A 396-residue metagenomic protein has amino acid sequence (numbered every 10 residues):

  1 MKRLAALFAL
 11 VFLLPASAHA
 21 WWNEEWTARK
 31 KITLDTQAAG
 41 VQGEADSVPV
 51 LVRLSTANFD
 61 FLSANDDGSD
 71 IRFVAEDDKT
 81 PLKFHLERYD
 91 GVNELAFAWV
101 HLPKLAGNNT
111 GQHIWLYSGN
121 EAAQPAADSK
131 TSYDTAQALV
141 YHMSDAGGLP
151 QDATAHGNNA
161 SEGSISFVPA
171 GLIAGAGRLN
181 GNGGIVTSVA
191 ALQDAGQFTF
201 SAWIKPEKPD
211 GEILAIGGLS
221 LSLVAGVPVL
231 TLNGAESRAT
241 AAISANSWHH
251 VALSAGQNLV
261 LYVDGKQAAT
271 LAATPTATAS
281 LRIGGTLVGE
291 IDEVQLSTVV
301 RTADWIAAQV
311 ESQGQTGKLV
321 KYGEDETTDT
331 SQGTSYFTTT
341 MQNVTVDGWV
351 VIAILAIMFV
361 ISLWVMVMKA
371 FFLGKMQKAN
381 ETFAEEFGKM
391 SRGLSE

Functional and structural regions predicted by a protein language model:
H19-D145: Alpha-mannosidase-like glycoside hydrolase catalytic domains involved in N-glycan trimming, generalizing to other
G119, L139-G147, T199-E207, G285-Q313: Extracellular, beta-strand-rich glycan-interacting domains
A122-N182, D304-N343: Extracytoplasmic low-complexity segments
L149-A153, F167, N180-V229, T298-W305: Extracellular glycan-recognition modules
A170-A174, G226, K266-D292: Flexible glycan-contacting loops in extracellular carbohydrate-active proteins
S188-V189, V229-H250: Short, aromatic/His-centered strand-loop micro-motif at the edge of beta-sheets
F200, S247-L261: Short tryptophan-centered beta-strand motifs in secreted/extracellular beta-sheet-rich domains of glycan-recognition
E326-E396: Hydrophobic alpha-helical transmembrane segments of small proteolipidic membrane proteins, enriched in energy-coupled
